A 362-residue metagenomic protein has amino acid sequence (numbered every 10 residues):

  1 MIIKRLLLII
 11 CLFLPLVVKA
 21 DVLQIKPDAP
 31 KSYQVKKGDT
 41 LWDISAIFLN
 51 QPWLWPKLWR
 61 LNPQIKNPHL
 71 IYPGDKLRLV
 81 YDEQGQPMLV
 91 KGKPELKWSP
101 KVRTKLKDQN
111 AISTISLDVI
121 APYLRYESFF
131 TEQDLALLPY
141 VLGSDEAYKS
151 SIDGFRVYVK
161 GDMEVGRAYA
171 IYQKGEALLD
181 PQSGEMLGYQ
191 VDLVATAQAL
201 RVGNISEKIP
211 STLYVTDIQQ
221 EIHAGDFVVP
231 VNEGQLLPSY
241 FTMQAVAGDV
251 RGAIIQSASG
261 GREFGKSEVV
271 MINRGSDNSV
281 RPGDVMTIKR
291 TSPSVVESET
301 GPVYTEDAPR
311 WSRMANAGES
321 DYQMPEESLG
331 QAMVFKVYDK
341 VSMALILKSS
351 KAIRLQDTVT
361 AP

Functional and structural regions predicted by a protein language model:
I2-L6, A20-P362: Surface-exposed, polar/charged interaction patches used for macromolecular assembly or partner binding
L8-I10: Sec-dependent N-terminal signal peptides
P15-V17: N-terminal signal peptide c-region/cleavage motif recognized by signal peptidases
